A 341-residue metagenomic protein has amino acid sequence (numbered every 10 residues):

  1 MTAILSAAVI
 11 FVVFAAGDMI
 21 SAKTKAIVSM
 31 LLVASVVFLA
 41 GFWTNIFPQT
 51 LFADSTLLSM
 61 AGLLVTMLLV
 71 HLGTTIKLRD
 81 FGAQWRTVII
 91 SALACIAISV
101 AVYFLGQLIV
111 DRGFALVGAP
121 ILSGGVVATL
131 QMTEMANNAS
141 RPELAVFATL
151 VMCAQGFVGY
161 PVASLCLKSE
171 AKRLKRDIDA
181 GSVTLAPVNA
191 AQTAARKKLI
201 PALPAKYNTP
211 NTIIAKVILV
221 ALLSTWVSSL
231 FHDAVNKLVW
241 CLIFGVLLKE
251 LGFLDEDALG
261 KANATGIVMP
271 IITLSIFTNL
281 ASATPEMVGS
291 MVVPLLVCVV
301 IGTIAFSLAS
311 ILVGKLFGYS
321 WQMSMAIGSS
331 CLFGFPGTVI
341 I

Functional and structural regions predicted by a protein language model:
M1-V9, A53-M67, R112-L122, H232-F244 (+2 more regions): Structural signature of hydrophobic alpha-helical transmembrane segments
T2-L58, L72-T75, A195-G266, N279: Structural signature of multi-pass alpha-helical membrane transport proteins
K25-I27, T74-F81, I109-F114, E134-L144 (+4 more regions): Juxtamembrane helix-boundary/capping and inter-helix hinge elements in multi-pass membrane proteins
L32-T44, T66-L68, I90-Y103, P120-L130 (+3 more regions): Small-residue-rich segments of transmembrane alpha-helices in multi-pass membrane proteins, especially helix faces
I46-F47, V100-Q107, T133-A136, R141 (+3 more regions): Hydrophobic alpha-helical transmembrane segments in multi-pass integral membrane proteins
T56-L64, V70-F104, T149, I214 (+2 more regions): Entry/N-cap segments of selected transmembrane alpha helices and their immediately preceding amphipathic helices
Y103-D111, V151-A194, I311-S320: Juxtamembrane and boundary regions of transmembrane helices in multi-pass small-molecule transporters and channels
I109-A154, V162, S320-I341: Alpha-helical membrane segments and immediately flanking helix-loop junctions that form or couple to the substrate/ion
